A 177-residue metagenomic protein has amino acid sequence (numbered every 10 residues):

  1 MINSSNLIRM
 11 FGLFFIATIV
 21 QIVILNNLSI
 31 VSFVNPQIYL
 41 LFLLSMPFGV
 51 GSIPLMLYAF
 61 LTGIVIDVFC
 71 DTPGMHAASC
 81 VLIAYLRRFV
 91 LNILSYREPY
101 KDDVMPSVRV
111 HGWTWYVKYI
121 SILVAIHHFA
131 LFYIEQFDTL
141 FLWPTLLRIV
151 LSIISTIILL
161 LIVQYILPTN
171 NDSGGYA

Functional and structural regions predicted by a protein language model:
M1-A177: Terminal, non-globular segments
